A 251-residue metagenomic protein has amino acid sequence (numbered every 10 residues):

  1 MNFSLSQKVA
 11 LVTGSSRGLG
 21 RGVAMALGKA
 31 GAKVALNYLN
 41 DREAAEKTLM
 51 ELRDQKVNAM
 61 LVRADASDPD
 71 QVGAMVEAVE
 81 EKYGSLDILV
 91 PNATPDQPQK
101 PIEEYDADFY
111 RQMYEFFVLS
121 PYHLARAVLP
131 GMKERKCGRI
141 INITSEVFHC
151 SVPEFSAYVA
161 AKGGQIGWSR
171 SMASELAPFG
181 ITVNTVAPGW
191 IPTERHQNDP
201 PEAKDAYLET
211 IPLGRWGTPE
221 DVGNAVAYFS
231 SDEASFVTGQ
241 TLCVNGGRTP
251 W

Functional and structural regions predicted by a protein language model:
V9, S16-G18: Conserved glycine-rich cofactor-binding loop
R42, R63-M75, A107, E220-D221: The beta1-alpha1 cofactor-binding region of Rossmann-like NAD(H)/NADP(H)-dependent oxidoreductases
G73, T94-R111, E134, E154-A157 (+1 more regions): Conserved mid-core segment of classical short-chain dehydrogenase/reductases
Q99, C150, E209, A227 (+1 more regions): Short C-terminal tail/terminal secondary-structure segment of NAD(P)H-dependent dehydrogenase/reductase domains
E103-Y122, C137, I141, Y158 (+2 more regions): Catalytic Tyr-X3-Lys loop
A125, A161, S169: Active-site helix of classical SDR
P130, S174-E175, S235: Alpha-helical segment proximal to the catalytic Tyr-Lys
S145: Residue(s) in the substrate-gating loop at a strand-loop-helix junction that position the organic substrate next
